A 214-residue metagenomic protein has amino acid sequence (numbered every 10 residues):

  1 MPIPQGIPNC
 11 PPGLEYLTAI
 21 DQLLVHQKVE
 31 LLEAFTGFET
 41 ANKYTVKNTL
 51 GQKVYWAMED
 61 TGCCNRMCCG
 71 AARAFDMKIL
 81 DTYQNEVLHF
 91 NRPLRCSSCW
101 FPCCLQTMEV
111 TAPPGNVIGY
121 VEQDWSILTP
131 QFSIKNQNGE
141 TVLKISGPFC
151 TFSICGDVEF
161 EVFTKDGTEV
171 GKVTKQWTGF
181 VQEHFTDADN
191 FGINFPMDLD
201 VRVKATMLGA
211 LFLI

Functional and structural regions predicted by a protein language model:
M1-D76, T82-V87, R92-T107, P113-V117 (+1 more regions): Low-complexity or membrane-interfacial segments used for flexible interactions
